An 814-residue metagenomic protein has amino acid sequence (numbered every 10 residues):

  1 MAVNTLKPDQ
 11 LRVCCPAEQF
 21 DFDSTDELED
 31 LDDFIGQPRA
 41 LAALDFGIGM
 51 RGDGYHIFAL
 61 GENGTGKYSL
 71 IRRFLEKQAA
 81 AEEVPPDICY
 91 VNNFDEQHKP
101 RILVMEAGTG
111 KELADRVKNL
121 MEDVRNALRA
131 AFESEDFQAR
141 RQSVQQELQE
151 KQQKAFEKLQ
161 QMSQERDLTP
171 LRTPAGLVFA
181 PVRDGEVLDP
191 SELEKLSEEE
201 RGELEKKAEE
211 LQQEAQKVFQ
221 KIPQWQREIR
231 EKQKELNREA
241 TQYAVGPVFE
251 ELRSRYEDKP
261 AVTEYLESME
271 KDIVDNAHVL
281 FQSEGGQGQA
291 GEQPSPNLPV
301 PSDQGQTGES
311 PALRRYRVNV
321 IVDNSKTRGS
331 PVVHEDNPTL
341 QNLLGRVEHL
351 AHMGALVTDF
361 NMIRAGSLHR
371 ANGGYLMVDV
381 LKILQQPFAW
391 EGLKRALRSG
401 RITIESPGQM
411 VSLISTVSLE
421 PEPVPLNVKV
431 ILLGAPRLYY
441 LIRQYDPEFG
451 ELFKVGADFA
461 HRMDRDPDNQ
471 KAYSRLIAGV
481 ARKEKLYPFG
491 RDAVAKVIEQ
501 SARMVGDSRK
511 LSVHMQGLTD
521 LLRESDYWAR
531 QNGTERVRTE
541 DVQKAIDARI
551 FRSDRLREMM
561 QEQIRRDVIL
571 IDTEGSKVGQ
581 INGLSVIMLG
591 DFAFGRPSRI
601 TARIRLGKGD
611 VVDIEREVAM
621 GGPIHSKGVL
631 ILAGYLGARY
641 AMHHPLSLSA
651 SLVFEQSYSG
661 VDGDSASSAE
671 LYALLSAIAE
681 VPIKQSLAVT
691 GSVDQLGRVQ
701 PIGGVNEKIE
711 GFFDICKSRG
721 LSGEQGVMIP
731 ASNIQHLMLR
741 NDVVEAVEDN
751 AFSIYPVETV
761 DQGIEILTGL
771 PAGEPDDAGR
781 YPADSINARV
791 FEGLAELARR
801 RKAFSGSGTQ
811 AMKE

Functional and structural regions predicted by a protein language model:
M1-R443, E448-Q470, S474-R491, A495-R536 (+4 more regions): Conserved ASCE/P-loop NTPase catalytic core
T25, V182, R603-R605, E655: Generic beta-structure capping elements
I321, T601-R603, V653: Residue-level recognition of well-ordered beta-strand positions that form the cores of beta-sheet-rich folds across
D359-L368, G374-P387, E391-L393, Q409-L419 (+2 more regions): Peripheral, non-AAA+ core regions of ATP-driven protein-machinery
